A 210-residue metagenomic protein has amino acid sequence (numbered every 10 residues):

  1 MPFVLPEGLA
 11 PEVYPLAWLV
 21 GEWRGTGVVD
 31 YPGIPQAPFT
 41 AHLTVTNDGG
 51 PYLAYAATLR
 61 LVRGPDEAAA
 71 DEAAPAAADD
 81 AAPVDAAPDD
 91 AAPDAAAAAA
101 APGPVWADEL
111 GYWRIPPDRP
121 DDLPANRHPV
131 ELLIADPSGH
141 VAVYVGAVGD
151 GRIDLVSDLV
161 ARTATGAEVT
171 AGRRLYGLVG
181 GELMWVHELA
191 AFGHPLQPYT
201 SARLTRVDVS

Functional and structural regions predicted by a protein language model:
M1-A97, G180-G181, A191-S210: Amphipathic/hydrophobic helical signal segments and adjacent flexible N-terminal regions that mediate secretion
L19, F39-A41, G49-Y55, A107-G111 (+4 more regions): A generic structural signal for short beta-strands and their flanking turns/coil linkers
G25, L53-A57, D122-P124, V130-I134 (+2 more regions): Short hydrophobic/aromatic-rich beta-strand segments that constitute the beta-sheet cores of beta-sandwich/beta-barrel
G33-P35, A101-P104, T165: Short consensus segments that form the blades of beta-propeller domains, in both extracellular/periplasmic
T40-N47, E109-I115, A142-G146, A171-G177 (+2 more regions): Hydrophobic/aromatic beta-strand elements that line small-molecule binding cavities or substrate pockets in beta-rich
V45-Y52, I115-A125, G146-R152, Y176-E182 (+1 more regions): A short, structured loop/turn motif at beta-sheet edges
G64-D79, D85, D90, D94-A142: Helix-adjacent hinge/juxtasegments
P137-A142, A147-R173: Acidic, glycine-rich flexible loop segments
